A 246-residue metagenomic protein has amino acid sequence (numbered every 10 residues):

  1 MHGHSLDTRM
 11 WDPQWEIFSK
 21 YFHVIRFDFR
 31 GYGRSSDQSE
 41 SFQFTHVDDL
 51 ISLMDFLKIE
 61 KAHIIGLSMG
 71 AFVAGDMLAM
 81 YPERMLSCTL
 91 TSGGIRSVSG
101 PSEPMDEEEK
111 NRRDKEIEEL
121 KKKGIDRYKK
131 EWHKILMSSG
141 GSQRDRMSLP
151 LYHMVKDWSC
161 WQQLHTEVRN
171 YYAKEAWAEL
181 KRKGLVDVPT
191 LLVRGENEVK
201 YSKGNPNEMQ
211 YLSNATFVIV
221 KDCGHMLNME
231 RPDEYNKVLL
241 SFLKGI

Functional and structural regions predicted by a protein language model:
M1-D37: Conserved HGGG/HGGXW glycine-rich cap/lid loop of the alpha/beta-hydrolase fold
T45-A62: Conserved acidic catalytic loop of the alpha/beta-hydrolase fold
I64-G66, T91: Short beta-strand immediately N-terminal to the catalytic nucleophile in serine-hydrolase-like folds
G66-G70, A74: Gly/Ala-rich beta-loop-alpha elbow adjacent to hydrolase catalytic centers
D76-M80, L86-K121: Flexible "cap/lid" loop of the alpha/beta hydrolase fold
P104-M105, E119-G184: Conserved alpha/beta-hydrolase catalytic His-Asp/Glu region
K183-C223: Conserved loop-alpha-helix segment in the C-terminal half of the alpha/beta-hydrolase fold that carries the catalytic
C223-P232, N236: Catalytic histidine-centered segment of alpha/beta-hydrolase-like enzymes
